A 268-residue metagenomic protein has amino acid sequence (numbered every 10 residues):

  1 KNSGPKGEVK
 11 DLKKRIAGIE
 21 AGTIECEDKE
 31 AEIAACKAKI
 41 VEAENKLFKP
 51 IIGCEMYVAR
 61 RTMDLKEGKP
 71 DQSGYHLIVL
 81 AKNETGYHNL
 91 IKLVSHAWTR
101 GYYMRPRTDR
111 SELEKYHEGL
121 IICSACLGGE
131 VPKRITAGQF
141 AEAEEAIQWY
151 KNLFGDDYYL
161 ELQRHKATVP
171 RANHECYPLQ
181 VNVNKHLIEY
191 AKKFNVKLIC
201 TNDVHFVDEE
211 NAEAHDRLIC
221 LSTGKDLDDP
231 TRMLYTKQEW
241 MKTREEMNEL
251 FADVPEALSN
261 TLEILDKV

Functional and structural regions predicted by a protein language model:
K1-V268: Phosphodiester-processing cores and adjacent nucleic acid-binding clamps
